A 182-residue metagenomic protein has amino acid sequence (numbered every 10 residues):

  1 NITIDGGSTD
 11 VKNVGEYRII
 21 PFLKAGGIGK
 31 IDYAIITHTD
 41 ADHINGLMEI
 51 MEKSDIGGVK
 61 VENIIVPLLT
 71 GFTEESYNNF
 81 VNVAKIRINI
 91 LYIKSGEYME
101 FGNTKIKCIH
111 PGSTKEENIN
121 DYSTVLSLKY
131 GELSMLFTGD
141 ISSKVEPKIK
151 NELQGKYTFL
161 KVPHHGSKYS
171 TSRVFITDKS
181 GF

Functional and structural regions predicted by a protein language model:
N1-F182: Non-globular, low-confidence helical/coil segments that flank catalytic cores
